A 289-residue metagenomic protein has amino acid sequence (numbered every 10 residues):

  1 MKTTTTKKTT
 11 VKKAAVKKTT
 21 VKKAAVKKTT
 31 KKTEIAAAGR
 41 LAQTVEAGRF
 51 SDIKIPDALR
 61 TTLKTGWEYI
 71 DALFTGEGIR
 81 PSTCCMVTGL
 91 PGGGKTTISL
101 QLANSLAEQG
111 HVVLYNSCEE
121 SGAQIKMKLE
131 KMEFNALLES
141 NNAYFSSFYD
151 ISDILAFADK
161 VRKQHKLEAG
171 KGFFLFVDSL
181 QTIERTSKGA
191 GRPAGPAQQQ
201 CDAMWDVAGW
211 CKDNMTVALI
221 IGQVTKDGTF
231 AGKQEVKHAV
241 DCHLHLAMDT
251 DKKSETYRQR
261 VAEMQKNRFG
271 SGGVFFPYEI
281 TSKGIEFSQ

Functional and structural regions predicted by a protein language model:
T5-T6, T10-T30: Low-complexity, polybasic segments enriched for Lys interleaved with small residues
A15, K31-I53, L63, E68 (+3 more regions): C-terminal regions of RecA-like/P-loop NTPase motor modules
K31-N135, L155, D159, K163: The Walker A/P-loop phosphate-binding site
L63-W67, D71, P81, T96 (+5 more regions): Amphipathic alpha-helical transducer elements in NTP-driven molecular machines
I70, V87, I125, D178 (+3 more regions): Conserved RecA-like P-loop NTPase ATPase core
P81-S82, G110-H111, K171-G172, N214-T216 (+1 more regions): Short coil/turn connectors at secondary-structure junctions
L90-G93, Q101, Q109-G209: Conserved inter-motif catalytic segment of the P-loop NTP-binding fold
C201, W205-Q289: Phosphate-binding/switch region of NTP-binding enzymes
